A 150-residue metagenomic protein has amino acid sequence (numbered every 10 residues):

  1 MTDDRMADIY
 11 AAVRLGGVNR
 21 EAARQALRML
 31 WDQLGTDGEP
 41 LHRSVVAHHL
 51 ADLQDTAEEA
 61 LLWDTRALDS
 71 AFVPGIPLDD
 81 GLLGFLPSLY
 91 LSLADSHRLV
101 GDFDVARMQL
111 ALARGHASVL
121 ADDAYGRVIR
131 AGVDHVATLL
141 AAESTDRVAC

Functional and structural regions predicted by a protein language model:
T2-D3, L41, G84, A124: Residue signature of alpha-solenoid helical repeat architecture, marking inter-repeat boundaries and helix-start
D8-I9, S44-A47, L83, Y90 (+1 more regions): TPR repeat positional signature
G16-M29, A57-V73, Q109-A111: Helix-turn-helix repeat elements of alpha-solenoid scaffolds
D32-E39, F72-L82, V119-D123: Flexible helix-coil transition and linker loops at the boundaries of alpha-helical arrays
R43-L83: Alpha-helical adaptor scaffolds
A57-A60, S88-S96, V133-C150: Alpha-helical linker/edge segments of TPR/alpha-solenoid repeat scaffolds and analogous pre-/post-domain helices
V105-R147: Preference for long, well-ordered alpha-helical segments
